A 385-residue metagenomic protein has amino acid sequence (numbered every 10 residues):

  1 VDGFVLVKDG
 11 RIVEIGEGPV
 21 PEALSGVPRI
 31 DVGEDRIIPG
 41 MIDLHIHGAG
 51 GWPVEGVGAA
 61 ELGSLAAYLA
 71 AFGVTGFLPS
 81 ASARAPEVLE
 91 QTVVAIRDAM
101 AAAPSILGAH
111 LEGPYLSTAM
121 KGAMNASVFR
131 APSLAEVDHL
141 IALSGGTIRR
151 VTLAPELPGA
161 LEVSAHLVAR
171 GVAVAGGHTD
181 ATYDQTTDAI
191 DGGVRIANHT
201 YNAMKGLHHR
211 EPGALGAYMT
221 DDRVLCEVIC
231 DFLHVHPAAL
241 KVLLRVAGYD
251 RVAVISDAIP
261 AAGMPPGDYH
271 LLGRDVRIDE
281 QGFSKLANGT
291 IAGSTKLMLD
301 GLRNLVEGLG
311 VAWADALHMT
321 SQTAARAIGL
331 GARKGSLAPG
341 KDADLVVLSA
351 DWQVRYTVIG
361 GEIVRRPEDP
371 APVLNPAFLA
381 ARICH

Functional and structural regions predicted by a protein language model:
V1-I38: Histidine-rich, glycine-flanked metal-binding segment
D35-Q91: Metal-associated gating/positioning segment near the N- to mid-region
H45, L69, L111, L167 (+3 more regions): Conserved, mostly hydrophobic/aromatic
G58-E61, T92-A95, S133-A135, R210-L215: Charged helix-capping and loop-helix junction motifs
A66-T147: Divalent-metal coordination cores built from histidine and acidic residues
D138, A142-P266: Active-site core of metal-dependent hydrolases
G213-V228, L244-S256, A262-L348: His/Asp/Glu-enriched, well-ordered alpha-helical/loop segment that forms or immediately abuts the divalent-metal
R326, S336-H385: C-terminal cap of metal-dependent C-N hydrolases
